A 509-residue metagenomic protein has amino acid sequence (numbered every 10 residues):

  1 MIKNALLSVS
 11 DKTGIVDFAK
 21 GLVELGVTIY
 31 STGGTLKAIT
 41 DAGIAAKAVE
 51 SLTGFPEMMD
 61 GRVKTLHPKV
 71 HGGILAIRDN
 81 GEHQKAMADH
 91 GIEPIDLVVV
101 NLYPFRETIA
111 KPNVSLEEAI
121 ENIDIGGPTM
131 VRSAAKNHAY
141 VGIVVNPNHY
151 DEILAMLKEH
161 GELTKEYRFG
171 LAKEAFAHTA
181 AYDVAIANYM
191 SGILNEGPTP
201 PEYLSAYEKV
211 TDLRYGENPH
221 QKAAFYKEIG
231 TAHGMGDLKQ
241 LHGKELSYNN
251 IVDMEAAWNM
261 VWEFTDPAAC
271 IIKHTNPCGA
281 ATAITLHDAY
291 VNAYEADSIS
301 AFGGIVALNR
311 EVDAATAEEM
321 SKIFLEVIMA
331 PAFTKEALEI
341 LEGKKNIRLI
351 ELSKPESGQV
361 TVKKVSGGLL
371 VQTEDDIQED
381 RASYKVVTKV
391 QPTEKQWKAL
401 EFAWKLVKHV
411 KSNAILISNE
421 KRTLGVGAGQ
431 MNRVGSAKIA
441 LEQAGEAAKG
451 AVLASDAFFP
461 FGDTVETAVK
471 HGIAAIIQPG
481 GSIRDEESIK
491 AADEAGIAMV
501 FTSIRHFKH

Functional and structural regions predicted by a protein language model:
M1-L52, M59: N-terminal glycine-/serine-/threonine-rich phosphate-binding loop
M1-L7, L97, Y182-V184, M190-H509: ATP-dependent carboxylate/acyl-activation modules
V23, T40, D124, A135 (+3 more regions): Anion (oxyanion) recognition and catalysis
G34-P104: Glycine-rich nucleotide/cofactor/substrate-binding loop typically near the N-terminus or early in the first domain
T35-A38, T53-M59, F105-E107, T129-R132 (+6 more regions): Short gly/pro/ser/thr-enriched loop/turn and capping motifs at secondary-structure boundaries
R78-I125, R132-S133, K385-E394: Active-site/ligand-binding-proximal alpha/beta "capping" segment
N137-Y150: Mobile "lid/hinge" segments at catalytic clefts and subdomain interfaces of large enzymes
N148, E152-E202, I323: Non-catalytic interaction/clamp surfaces of large macromolecular machines
